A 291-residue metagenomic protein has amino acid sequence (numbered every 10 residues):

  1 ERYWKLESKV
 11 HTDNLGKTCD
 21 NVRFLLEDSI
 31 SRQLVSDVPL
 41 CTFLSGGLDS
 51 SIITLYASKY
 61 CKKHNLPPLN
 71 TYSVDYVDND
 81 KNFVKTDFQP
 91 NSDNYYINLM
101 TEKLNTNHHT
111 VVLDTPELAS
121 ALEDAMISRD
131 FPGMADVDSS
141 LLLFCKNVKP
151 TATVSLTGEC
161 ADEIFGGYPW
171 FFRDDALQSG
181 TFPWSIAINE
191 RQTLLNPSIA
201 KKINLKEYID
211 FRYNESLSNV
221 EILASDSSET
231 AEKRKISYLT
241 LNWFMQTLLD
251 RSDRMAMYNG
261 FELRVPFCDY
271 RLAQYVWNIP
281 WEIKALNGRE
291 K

Functional and structural regions predicted by a protein language model:
K5-D226, E232-I236, S252-R289: ATP-dependent adenylate-handling active sites, centered on carboxylate activation for C-N bond formation
C145, T240-L249: Core structural elements
A231-E232, W243: Short beta-strand-initiation
